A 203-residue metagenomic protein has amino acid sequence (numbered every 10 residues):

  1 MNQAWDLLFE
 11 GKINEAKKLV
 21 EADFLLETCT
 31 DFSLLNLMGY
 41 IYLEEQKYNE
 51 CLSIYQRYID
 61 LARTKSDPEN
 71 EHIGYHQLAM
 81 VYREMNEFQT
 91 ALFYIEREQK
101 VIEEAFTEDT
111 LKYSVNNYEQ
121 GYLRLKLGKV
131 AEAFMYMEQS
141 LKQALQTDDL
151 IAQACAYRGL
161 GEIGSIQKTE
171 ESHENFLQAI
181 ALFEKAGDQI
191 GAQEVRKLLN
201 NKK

Functional and structural regions predicted by a protein language model:
M1-N2, N36, H76, Y118 (+2 more regions): TPR/TPR-like alpha-solenoid signature
E10, E45, K65, M85 (+6 more regions): Structural motif corresponding to the intra-repeat A-B loop/turn of tetratricopeptide repeats
E21-L25, R57-R63, E96-E104, E138-D148 (+2 more regions): Amphipathic alpha-helical segments of tetratricopeptide repeats
C29, E69, D109-L111, T147 (+2 more regions): Residue signature of alpha-solenoid helical repeat architecture, marking inter-repeat boundaries and helix-start
S33, I73, Y113-V115, C155 (+1 more regions): Residue register of alpha-helical TPR repeats
